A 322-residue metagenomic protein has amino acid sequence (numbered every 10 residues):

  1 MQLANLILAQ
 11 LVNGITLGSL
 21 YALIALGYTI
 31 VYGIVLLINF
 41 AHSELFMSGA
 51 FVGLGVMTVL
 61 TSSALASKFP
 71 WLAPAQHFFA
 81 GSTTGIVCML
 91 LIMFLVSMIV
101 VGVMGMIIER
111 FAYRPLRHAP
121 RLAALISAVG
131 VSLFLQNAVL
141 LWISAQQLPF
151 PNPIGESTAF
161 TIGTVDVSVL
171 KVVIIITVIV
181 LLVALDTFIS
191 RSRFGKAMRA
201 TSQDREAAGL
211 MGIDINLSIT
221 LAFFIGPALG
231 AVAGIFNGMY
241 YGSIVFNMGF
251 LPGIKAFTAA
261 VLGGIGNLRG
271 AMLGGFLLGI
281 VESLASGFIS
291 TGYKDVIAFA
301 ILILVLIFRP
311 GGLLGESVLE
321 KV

Functional and structural regions predicted by a protein language model:
M1-I24, V52, T61, L65-I92 (+3 more regions): Membrane-interfacial amphipathic/re-entrant helices at transmembrane-helix boundaries
I7-V59, I107-A123, L262-L268: Single transmembrane alpha-helix segments in multi-pass membrane proteins
L17, D166-I244, L268-L273: Helix-loop-helix "hairpin" substructures at the membrane interface of multi-pass membrane proteins
Y21-L23, I86, L90-M98, F223-G230 (+1 more regions): Transmembrane alpha-helical segments in multi-pass inner-membrane proteins
Y21-Y28, A41-F79, I126-S127, L229-N237 (+3 more regions): Hydrophobic alpha-helical segments within and immediately flanking transmembrane helices of multi-pass membrane proteins
G33-A41, L90, I99-Q146, F188-R193 (+3 more regions): Short loop segments and helix-boundary regions at transmembrane helix junctions of multi-pass inner-membrane proteins
A66-V131, L273-L278, E282, R309-P310: Alpha-helical transmembrane segments within multi-pass membrane transporters and channels
W71-S82, P115-L116, R121-R191, S218 (+5 more regions): Transmembrane helix-bundle core of multi-pass membrane transporters and related energy-transducing complexes
